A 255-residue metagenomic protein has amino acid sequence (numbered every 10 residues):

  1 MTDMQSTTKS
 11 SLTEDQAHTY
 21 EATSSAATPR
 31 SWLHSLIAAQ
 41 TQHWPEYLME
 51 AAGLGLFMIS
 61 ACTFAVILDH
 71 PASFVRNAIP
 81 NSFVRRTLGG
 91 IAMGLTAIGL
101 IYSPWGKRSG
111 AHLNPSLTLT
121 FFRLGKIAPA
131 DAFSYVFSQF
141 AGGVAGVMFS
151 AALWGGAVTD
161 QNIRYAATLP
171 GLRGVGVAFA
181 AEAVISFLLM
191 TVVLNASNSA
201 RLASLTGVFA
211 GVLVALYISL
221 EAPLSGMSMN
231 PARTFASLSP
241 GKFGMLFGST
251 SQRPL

Functional and structural regions predicted by a protein language model:
M1-L255: Membrane-interface helix-loop junctions and terminal tails of multi-pass membrane proteins
